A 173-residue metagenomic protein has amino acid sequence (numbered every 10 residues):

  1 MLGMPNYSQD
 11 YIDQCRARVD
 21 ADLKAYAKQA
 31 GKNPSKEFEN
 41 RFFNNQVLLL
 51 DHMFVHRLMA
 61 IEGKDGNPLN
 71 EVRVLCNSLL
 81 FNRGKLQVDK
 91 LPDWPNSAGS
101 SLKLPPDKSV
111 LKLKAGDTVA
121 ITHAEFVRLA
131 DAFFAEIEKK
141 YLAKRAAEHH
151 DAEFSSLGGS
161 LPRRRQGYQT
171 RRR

Functional and structural regions predicted by a protein language model:
M1-R18: N-terminal leader/capping segments at the start of a protein or of a new domain
Q14-G63: Short, contiguous, well-structured surface segments enriched in hydrophobic/aromatic residues
Y26-A30, L91-S97: Low-complexity, polar-biased intrinsically disordered regions enriched in Pro/Ser/Thr/Gly
N33-E37, R41, G63-G66, N70 (+2 more regions): Short, solvent-exposed segments of well-ordered alpha helices
F38, Q46-F54, P95-Q166: Amphipathic, Lys/Arg-enriched alpha-helical patches that create a basic surface for binding polyanionic ligands
M59, F81, V88, K139-L142: A generic secondary-structure boundary signal that marks alpha-helix termini
N67-L91: Histidine-centered, metal-coordinating catalytic motifs and their short helical/loop contexts
R171-R173: Active-site- or binding-pocket-proximal scaffold segments within functional domains
